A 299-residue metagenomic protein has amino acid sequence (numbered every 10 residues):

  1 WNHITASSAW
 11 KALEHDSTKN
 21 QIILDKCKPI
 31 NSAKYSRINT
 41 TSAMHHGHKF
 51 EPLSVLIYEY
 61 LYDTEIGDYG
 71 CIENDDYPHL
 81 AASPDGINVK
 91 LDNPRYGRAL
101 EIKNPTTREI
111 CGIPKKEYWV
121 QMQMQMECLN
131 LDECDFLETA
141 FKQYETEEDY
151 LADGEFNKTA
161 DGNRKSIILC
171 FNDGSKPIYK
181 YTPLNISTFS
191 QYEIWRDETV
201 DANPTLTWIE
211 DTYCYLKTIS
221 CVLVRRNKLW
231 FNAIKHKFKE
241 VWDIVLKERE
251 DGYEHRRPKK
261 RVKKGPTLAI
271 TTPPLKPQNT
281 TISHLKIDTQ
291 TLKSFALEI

Functional and structural regions predicted by a protein language model:
W1-I299: Accessory terminal regions of nucleic-acid processing enzymes
